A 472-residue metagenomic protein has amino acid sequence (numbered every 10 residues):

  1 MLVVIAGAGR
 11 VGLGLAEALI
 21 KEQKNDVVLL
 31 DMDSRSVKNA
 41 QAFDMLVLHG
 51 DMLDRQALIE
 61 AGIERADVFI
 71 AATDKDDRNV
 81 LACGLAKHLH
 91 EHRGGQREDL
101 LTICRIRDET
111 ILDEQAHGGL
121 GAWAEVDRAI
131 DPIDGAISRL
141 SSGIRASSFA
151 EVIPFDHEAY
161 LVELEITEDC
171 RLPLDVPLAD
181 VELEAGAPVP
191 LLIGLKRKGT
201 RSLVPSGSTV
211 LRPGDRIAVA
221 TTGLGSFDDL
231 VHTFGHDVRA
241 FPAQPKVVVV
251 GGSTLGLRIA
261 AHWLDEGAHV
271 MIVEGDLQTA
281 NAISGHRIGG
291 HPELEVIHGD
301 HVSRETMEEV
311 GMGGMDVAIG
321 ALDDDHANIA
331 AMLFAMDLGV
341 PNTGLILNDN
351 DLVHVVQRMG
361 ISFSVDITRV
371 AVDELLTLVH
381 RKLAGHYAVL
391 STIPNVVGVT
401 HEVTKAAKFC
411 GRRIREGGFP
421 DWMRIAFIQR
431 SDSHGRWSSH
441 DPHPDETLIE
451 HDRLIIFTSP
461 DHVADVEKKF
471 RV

Functional and structural regions predicted by a protein language model:
M1-V472: Cytosolic regulatory regions of ion transport systems
